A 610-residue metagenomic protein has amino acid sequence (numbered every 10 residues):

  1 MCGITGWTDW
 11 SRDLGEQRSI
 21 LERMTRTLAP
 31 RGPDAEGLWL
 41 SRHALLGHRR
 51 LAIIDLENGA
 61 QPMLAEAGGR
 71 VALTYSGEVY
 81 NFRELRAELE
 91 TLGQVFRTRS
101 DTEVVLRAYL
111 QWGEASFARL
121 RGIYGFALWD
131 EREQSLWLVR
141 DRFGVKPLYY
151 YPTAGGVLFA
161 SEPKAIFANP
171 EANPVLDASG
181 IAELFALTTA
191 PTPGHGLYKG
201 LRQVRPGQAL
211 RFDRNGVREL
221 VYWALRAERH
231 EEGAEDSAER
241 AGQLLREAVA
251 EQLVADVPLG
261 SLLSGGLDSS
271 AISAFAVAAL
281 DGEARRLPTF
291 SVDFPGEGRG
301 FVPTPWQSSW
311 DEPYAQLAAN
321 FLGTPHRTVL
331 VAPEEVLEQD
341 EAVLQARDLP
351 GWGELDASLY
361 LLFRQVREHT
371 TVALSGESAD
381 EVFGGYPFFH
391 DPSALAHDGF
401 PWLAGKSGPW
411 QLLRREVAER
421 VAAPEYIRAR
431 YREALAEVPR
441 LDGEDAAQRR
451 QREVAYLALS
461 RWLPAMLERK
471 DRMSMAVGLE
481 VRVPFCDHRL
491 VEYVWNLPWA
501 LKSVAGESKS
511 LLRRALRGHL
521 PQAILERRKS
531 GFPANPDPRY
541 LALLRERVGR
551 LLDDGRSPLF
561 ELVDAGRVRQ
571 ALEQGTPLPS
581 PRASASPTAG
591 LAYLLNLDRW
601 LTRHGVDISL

Functional and structural regions predicted by a protein language model:
M1-A346, L359, R517-G518, A523 (+4 more regions): Cysteine-centered catalytic environments shared across enzyme families
M1-I4, T8, E22, R70 (+9 more regions): Adenosyl-5′-phosphate
L46, G155-A160, D391-G399, L497-K509: Compositionally biased, low-complexity linear motifs
G351: Acceptor-substrate binding/catalytic loop of class I
V366-R367: Active-site nucleotide-sugar/metal-binding loop of Leloir-type enzymes
T370-D380, G384-Y386: Short acidic/histidine-rich active-site segments
F383-G408: A mobile, often basic/glycine-rich helix-loop segment that functions as the active-site lid/recognition loop
